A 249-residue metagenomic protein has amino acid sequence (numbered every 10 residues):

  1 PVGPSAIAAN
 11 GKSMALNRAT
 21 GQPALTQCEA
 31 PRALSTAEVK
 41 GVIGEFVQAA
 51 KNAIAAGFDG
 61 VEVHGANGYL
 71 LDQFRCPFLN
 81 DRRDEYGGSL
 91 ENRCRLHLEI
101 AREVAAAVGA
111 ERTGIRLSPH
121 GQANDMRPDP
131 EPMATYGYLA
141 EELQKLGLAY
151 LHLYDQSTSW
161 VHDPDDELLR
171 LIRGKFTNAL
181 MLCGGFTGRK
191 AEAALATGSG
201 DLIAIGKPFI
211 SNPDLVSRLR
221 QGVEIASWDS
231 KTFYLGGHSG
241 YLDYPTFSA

Functional and structural regions predicted by a protein language model:
P1-A249: Flavin-dependent oxidoreductase catalytic cores
